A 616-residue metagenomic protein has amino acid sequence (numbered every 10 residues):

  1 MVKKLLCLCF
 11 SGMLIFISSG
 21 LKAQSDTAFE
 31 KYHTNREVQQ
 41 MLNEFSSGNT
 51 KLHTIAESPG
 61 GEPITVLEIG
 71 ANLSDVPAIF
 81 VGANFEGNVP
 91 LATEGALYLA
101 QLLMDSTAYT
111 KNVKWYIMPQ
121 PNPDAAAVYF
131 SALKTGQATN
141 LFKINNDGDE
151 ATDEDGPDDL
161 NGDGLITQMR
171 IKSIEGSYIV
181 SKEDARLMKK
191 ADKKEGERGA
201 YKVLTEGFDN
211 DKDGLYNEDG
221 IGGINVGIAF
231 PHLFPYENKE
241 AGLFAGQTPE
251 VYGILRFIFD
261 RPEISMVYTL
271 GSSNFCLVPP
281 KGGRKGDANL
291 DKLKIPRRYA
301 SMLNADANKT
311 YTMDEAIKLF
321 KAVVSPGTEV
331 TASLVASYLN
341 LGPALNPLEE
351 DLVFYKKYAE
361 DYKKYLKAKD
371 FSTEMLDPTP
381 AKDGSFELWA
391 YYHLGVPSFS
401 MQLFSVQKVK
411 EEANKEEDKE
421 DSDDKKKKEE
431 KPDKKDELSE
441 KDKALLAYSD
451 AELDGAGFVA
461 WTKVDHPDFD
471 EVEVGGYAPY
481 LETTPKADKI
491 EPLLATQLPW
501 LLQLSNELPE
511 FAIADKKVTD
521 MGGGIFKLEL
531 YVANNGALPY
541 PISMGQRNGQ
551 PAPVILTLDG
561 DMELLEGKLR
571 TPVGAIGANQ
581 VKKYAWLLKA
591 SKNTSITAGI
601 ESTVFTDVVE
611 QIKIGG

Functional and structural regions predicted by a protein language model:
L8-I17: Bacterial N-terminal signal peptides
Q24-P63, D488-P492: Short glycine- and acidic-rich boundary segments immediately preceding or forming the N-terminal edge of structured
K51-L52, P63, G82, Y116 (+5 more regions): Metallocarboxypeptidase
V76-A83, G87-A125, G164: Alpha-helical metal-binding/catalytic segments enriched in His/Glu/Asp
K114-Y236, G282-A288, W389-Y391: Surface-exposed loop and adjacent secondary-structure segments within mature catalytic domains
V532-Q546: Short amphipathic, basic-aromatic surface patches that mediate peripheral association with negatively charged
M562-S591: Intrinsically disordered, low-complexity Pro/Gly/Ser/Thr-rich segments with frequent PxxP/GP/PP motifs and embedded
T606-G615: Edge beta-strands of extracellular beta-sandwich domains
